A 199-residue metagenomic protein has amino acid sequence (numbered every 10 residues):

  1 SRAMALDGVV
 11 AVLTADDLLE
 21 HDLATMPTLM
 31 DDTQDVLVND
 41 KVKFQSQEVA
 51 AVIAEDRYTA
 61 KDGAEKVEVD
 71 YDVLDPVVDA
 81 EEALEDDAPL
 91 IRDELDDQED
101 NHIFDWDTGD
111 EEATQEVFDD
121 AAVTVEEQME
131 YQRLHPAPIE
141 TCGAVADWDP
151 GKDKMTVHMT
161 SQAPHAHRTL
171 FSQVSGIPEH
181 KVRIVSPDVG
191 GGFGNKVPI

Functional and structural regions predicted by a protein language model:
S1-A15, A51-D70, A144-I199: Alpha-helical support elements that line or immediately flank enzyme active sites and cofactor-binding pockets
S1-E99, T124-E127: Flexible, low-hydrophobicity surface segments
H21-M26, D87-A88, L134-I139, G192-K196: Short, solvent-exposed polar/charged micro-motifs at secondary-structure junctions
P89-S175: Helix-loop-helix junctions that connect adjacent transmembrane helices in secondary transporters/permeases, recognized
